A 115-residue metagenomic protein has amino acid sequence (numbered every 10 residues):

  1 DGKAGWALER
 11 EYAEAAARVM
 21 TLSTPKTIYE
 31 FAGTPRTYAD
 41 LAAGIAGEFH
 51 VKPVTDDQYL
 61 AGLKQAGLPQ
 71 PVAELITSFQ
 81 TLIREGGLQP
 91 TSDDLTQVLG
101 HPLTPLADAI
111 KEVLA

Functional and structural regions predicted by a protein language model:
D1-H50, A61-A66, Q70-V72, S78-R84: Oxidoreductase cofactor-interface core, primarily capturing Rossmann-like NAD(P)-dependent enzymes
W6, P35, P53, Q89 (+1 more regions): Short aromatic/basic micro-patch
V19, Q58-A115: A hydrophobic C-terminal alpha-helical subdomain
E48, P53, Q97-V98: C-terminal accessory subdomains/tails of enzymes that are appended
